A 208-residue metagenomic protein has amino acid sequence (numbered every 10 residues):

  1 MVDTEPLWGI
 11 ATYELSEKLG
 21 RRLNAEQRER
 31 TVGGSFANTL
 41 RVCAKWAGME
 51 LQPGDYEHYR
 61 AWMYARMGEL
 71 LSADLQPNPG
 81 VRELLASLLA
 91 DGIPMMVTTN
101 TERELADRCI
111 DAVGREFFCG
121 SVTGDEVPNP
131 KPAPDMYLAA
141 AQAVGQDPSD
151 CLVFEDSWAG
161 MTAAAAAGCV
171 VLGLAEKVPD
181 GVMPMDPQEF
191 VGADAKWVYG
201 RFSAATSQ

Functional and structural regions predicted by a protein language model:
M1, P77, M95-T98, V153-F154: Conserved SAM-binding loop
M1-E29: Active-site neighborhood of HAD-like aspartate-dependent phosphohydrolases
G9, Y13, G33-R41, R60 (+3 more regions): An amphipathic alpha-helix signature
L15-S16, A37-L51, C109, A141: Helix-loop "lid/cap" segments that line or gate small-molecule binding pockets
K18-R21, A47-L51, V113-F117, G145-Q146: Short helix-capping segments at alpha-helix termini
A44-E83, D91: Metal-dependent phosphoesterase signature
R82, A86-L89, E102-Q208: Asp-based, Mg2+/Mn2+-dependent phosphohydrolase catalytic module
